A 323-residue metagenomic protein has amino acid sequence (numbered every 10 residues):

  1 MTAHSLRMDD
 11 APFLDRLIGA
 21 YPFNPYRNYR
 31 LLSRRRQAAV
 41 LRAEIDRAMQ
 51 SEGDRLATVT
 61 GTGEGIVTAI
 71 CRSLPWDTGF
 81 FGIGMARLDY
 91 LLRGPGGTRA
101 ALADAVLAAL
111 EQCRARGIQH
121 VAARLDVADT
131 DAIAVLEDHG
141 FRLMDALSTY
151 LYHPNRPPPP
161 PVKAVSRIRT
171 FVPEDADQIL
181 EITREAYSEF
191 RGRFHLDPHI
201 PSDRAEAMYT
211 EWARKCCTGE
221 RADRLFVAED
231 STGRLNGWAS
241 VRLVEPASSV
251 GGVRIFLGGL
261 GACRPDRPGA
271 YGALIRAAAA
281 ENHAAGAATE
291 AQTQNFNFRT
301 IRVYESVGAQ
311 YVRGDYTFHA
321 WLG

Functional and structural regions predicted by a protein language model:
M1-P25, R167-R191, P201: A short beta-loop-alpha structural element at the N-terminal edge of CoA-dependent acyl/N-acetyltransferase catalytic
S5-D9, H139-P158, R276-G323: Active-site/acyl-donor-binding loops of N-acyltransferases
L17-A57, S202-F226: Active-site rim helix/loop that mediates acceptor-substrate recognition in acyltransferases
I45-R116, A122-V127, H153-P154, N236-P265: Conserved donor-binding loop and adjoining core beta-sheet/short helix segment in diverse acyl/aminoacyl transferases
E64-V67, D131, M144, A222 (+3 more regions): Glycine-rich acetyl-CoA-binding "A-motif" of GNAT/NAT acetyltransferases
R93-A176, A291, D315-A320: Acyl-donor-binding surface of acyltransferase catalytic domains
T98-E111, C263, R267-E281, I301-S306: Conserved acetyl-CoA-binding loop-helix of GNAT-fold acetyltransferases
E189-F194, R221-V227: Long, contiguous binding/interaction regions
